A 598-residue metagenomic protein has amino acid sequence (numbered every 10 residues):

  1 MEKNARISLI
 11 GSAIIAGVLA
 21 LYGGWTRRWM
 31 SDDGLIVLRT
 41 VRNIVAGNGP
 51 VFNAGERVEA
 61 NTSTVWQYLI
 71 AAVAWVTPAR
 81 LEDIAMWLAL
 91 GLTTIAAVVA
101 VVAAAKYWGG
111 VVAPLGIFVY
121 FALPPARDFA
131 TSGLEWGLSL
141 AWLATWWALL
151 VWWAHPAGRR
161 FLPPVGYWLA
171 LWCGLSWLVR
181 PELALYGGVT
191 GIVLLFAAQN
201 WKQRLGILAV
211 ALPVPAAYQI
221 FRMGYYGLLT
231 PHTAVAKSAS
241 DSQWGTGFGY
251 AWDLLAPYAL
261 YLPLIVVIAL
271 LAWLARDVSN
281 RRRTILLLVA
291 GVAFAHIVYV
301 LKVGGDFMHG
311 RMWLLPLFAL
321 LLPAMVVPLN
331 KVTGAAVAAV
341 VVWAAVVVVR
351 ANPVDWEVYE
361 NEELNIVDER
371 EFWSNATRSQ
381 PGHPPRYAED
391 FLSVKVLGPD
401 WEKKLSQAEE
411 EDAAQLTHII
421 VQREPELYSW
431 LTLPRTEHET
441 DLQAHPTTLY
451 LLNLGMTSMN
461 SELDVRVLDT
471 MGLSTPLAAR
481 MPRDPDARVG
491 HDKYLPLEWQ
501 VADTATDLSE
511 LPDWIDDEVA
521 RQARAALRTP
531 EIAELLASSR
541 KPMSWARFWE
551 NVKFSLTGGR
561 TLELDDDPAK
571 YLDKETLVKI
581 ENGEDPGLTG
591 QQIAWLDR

Functional and structural regions predicted by a protein language model:
E2-I10, D83-I84, I95-A122, L140-A141 (+3 more regions): Transmembrane-helix signature of polytopic, membrane-embedded enzymes that assemble or transfer cell-envelope glycans
L19-G23, G116-A122, A144-T145, L149 (+5 more regions): Membrane-interface alpha helices of multi-pass inner-membrane proteins
V37-I44, R57-A79, Y250-L264: Short hydrophobic/aromatic helix or loop-helix immediately within or flanking a transmembrane segment in polytopic
N61, I84-L92, F118-T145, L150 (+2 more regions): Multi-pass, polyprenyl lipid-linked donor-dependent membrane glycosyltransferases
T62, W66, I70-T77, D83-V99 (+5 more regions): Transmembrane alpha-helices of multi-pass, membrane-embedded glycan-processing enzymes that use lipid-linked
V98-V99, G187-L195, A256-A290, A336-V340: Hydrophobic, aromatic-rich transmembrane alpha-helices and their immediate juxtamembrane boundary segments
A130, S139, P181, L185-G188 (+3 more regions): Hydrophobic/aromatic-rich transmembrane helices and adjacent perimembrane loops
D390-R598: C-terminal luminal/periplasmic domains and tails of membrane-associated envelope-modifying transferases
